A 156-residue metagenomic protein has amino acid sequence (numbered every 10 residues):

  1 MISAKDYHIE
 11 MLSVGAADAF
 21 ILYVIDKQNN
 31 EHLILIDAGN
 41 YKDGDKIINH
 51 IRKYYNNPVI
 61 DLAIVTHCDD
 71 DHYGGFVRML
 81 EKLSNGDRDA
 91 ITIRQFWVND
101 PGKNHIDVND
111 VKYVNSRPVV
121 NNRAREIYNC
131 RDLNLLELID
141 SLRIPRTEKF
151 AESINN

Functional and structural regions predicted by a protein language model:
M1-H8, V77-N156: Flexible, acidic/histidine-containing loops and adjacent segments that form or flank the divalent-metal
I2-V59: Conserved beta-strand hairpin/beta-sheet module of binuclear metal-dependent hydrolase folds, prominently
H32-L33, V59-L62, I91-Q95: Residue-level recognition of the N-termini of beta-strands and the immediately preceding loop/turn
I36-Y41, C68, D100-P101: Active-site metal-binding loops of divalent metal-dependent hydrolases
K42-K46, D71-G74, I106: Residues that form or flank phosphate/diphosphate-binding pockets in enzymes that use nucleotide phosphates
I47-H50, G75-M79: A short acidic, amphipathic alpha-helical/loop segment
I60-D71: Metallo-beta-lactamase
